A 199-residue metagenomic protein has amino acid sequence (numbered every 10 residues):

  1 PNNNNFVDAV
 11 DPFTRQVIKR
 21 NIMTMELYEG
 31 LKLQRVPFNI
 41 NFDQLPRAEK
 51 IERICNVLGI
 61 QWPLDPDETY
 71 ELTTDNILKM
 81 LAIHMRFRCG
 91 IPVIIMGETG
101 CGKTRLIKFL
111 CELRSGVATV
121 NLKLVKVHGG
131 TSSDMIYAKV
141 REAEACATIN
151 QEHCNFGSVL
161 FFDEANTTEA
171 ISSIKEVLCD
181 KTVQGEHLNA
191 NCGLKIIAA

Functional and structural regions predicted by a protein language model:
P1-T74, M80: Extended, charged/polar low-complexity intrinsically disordered regions
M23, D75-K79, L106, S132-M135 (+2 more regions): Helical mechanochemical/support elements of P-loop NTPase systems and associated helical scaffolds
K79, C89-V93, F156-S158: Pre-Walker A (Motif I) flank of P-loop NTPase domains
I83, I136, I174: Conserved RecA-like P-loop NTPase ATPase core
R86-I107: Walker A/P-loop nucleotide-binding motif
I94-M96, R105, N121-K126, V159-F161 (+1 more regions): Beta-strand cores of modular interaction/reader domains in eukaryotic scaffold and signaling proteins, especially PDZ
C101, L106-E144: AAA+/P-loop NTPase substrate/partner-engagement loops
V140-T148, V159, N166-A199: Conserved catalytic/switch belt of AAA+ P-loop NTPases
